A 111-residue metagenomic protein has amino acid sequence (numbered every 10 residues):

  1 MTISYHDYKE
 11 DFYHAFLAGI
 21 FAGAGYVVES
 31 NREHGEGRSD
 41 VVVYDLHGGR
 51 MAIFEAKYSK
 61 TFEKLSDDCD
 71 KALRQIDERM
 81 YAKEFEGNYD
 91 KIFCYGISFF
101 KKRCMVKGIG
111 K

Functional and structural regions predicted by a protein language model:
M1-K111: Structural signature of nuclease core domains in nucleic-acid processing machines
